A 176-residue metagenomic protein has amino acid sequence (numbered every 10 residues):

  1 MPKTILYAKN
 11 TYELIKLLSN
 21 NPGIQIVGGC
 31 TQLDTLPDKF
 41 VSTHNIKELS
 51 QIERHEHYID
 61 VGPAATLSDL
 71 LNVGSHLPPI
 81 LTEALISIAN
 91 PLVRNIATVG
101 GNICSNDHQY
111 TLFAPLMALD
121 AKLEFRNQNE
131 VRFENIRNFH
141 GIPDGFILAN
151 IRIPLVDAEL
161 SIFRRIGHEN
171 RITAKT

Functional and structural regions predicted by a protein language model:
M1-T176: C-terminal structural segment of proteins
